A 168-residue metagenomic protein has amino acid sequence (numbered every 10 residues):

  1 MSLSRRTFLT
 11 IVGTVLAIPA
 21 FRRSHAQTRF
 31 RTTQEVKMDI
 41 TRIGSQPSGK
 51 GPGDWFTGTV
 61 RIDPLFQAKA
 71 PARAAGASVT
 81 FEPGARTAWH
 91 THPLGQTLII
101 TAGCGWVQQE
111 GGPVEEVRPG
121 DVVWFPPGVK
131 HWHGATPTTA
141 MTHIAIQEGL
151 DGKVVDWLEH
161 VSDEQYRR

Functional and structural regions predicted by a protein language model:
S2-T10, V15-R31: N-terminal twin-arginine translocation
Q27-R73, V154-R168: A short, N-terminal "cap"/entry segment at the start of jelly-roll beta-barrel domains of the cupin/DSBH fold
A77-H92: Conserved short histidine dyad/triad with adjacent acidic residue
W89, V107-Q108, H131-T136: Short beta-strand His + acidic residue motifs that chelate non-heme Fe in jelly-roll/DSBH and cupin folds
L94-G105, E110-G111: Glycine- and acidic-residue-biased ligand/ion/polar-headgroup-sensing regions
G112-P127: Short acidic-glycine-tyrosine-enriched beta hairpin
T138-D156: A short hydrophobic beta-strand segment most commonly corresponding to one strand of the jelly-roll/cupin
